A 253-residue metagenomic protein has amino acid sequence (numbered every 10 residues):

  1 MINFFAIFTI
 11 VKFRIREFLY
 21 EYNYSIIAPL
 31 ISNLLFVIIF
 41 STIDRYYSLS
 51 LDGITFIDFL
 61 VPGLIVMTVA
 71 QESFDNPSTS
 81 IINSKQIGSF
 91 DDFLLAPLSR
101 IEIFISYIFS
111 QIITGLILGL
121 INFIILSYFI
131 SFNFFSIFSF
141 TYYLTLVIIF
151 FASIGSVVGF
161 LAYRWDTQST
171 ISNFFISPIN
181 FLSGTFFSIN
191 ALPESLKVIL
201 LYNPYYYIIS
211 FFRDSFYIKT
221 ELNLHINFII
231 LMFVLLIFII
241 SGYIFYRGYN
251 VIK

Functional and structural regions predicted by a protein language model:
M1-F138, Y142-K253: Hydrophobic transmembrane alpha-helices and immediately adjacent juxtamembrane helices of multi-pass inner-membrane
